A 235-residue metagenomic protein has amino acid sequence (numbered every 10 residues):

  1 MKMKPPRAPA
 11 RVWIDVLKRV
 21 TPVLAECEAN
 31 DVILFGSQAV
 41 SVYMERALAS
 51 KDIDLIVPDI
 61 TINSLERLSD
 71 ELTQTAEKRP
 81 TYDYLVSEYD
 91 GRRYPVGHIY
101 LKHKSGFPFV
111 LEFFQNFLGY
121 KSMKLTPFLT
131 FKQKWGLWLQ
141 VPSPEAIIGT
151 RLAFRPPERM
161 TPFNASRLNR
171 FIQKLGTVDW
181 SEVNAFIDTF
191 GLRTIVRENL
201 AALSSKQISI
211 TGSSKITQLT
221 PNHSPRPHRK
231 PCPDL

Functional and structural regions predicted by a protein language model:
M1-L235: Compositionally biased terminal segments of proteins
